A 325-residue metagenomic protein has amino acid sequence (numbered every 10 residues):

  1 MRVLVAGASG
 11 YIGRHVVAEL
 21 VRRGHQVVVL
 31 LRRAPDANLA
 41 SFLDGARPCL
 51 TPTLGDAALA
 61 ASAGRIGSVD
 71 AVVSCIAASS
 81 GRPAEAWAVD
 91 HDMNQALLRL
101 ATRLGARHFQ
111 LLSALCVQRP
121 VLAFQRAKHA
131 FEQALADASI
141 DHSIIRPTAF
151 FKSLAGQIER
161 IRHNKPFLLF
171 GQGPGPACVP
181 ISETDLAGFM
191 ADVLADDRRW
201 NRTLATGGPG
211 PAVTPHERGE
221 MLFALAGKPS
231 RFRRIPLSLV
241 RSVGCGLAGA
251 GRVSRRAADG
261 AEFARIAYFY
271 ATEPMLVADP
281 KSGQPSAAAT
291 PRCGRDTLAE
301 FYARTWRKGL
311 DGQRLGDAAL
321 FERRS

Functional and structural regions predicted by a protein language model:
V3-H25, V29: N-terminal Rossmann NAD(P)H-binding glycine-rich loop of SDR-like oxidoreductase domains
I12, V72, L186, M190 (+2 more regions): Non-catalytic, hydrophobic alpha-helical segments
P35-L104, C116-Q118: NAD(P)H-binding glycine-rich loop region in Rossmannoid oxidoreductase-like domains and their noncatalytic homologs
A78-N164: Glycine-/Pro-rich loop/turn segments that contact NAD(P) or position catalytic residues in Rossmann-like domains
M93, G173-L194, R202, T214: Substrate-positioning beta->alpha
S153-I161, V193-L204, K228-S230: Glycine/proline-rich active-site loop of Rossmann-fold NAD(P)-dependent oxidoreductases
A177-T184, T206-A224, P236-C245, D296: Substrate-binding strand-loop-helix patch in Rossmann-like NAD(P)-dependent oxidoreductase/epimerase domains
S238-S325: A hydrophobic C-terminal alpha-helical subdomain
